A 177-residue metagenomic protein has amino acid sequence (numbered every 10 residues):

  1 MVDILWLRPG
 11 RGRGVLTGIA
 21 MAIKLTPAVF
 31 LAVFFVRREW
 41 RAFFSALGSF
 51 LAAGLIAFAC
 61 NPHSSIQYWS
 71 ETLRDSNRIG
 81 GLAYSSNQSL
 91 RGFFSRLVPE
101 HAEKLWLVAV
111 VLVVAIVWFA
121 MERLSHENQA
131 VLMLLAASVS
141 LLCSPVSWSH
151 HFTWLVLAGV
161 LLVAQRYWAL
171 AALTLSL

Functional and structural regions predicted by a protein language model:
M1-R13, R37-V156, V160: Primarily membrane-embedded glycan-assembly and transfer machineries that use lipid-linked glycans
T17-F34, S144-H151: Transmembrane helices and adjacent periplasmic/lumenal helix-loop junctions of polyprenol-phosphate-dependent
F34, V160-L161, Q165: Active-site catalytic microenvironments for nucleophilic, acid-base chemistry
V163-L177: Aromatic-enriched
